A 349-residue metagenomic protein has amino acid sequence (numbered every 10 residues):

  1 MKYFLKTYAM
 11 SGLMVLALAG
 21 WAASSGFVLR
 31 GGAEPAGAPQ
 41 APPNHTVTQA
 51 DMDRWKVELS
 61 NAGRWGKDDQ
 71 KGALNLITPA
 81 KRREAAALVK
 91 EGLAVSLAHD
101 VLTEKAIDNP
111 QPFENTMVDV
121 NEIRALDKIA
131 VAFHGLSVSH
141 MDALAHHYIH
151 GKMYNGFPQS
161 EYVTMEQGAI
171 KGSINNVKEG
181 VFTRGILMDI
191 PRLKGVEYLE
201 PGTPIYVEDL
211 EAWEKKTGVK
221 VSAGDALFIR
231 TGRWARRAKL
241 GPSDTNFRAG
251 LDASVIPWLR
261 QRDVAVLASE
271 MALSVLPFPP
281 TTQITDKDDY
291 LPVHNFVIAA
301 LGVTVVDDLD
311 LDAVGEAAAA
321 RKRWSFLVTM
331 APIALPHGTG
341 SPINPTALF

Functional and structural regions predicted by a protein language model:
K2-L13: Bacterial N-terminal signal peptides that target proteins for export
S11-G26: Bacterial N-terminal signal peptides
G26-F349: Active-/binding-site microenvironments in catalytic and ligand-binding cores
